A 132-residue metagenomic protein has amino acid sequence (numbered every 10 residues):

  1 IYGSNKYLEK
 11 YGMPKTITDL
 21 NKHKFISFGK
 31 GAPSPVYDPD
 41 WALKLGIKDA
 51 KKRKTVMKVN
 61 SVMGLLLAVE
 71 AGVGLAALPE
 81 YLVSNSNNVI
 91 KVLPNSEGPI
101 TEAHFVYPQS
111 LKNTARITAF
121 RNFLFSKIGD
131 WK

Functional and structural regions predicted by a protein language model:
Y2-A103, G129-K132: C-terminal regulatory
L66, Y107, R121: A cross-family signal for key residues in well-ordered alpha-helices that form functional helical elements
A103-N113: A bilobed periplasmic-binding-protein/Venus flytrap-type ligand-binding module shared by bacterial periplasmic
P108, K127-I128: Generic C-terminus detector
K112-S126: Short amphipathic alpha-helical coupling segments at ligand-binding clamshell hinges and other catalytic/signaling
